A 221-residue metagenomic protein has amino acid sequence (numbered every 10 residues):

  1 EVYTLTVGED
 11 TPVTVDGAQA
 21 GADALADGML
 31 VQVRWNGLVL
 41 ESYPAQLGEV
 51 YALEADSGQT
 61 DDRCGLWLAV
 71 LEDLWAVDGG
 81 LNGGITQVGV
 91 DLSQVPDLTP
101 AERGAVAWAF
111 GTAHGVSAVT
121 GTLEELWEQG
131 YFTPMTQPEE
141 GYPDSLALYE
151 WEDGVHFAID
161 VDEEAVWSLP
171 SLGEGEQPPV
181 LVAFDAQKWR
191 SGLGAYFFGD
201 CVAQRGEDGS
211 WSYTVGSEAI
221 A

Functional and structural regions predicted by a protein language model:
E1, A18-D62: Short, flexible, surface-exposed loop segments at domain boundaries
V2, V50, P179-L181, D208-S210: A generic structural signal for beta-strand entry/edge sites
V2-Q19: Beta-strand/loop nucleic-acid-binding surfaces
V13, L53-Y196, A219-A221: Flexible low-complexity loop/turn motifs enriched in small/helix-breaking residues
G28-R34, D73, V77, G206: Structured segments of extracytoplasmic/periplasmic soluble domains in secreted or envelope-associated proteins
M29-V33, P178-A186, A203: A short hydrophobic beta-strand element
F198-A221: Short beta-strand edge/turn micro-motifs at domain boundaries
